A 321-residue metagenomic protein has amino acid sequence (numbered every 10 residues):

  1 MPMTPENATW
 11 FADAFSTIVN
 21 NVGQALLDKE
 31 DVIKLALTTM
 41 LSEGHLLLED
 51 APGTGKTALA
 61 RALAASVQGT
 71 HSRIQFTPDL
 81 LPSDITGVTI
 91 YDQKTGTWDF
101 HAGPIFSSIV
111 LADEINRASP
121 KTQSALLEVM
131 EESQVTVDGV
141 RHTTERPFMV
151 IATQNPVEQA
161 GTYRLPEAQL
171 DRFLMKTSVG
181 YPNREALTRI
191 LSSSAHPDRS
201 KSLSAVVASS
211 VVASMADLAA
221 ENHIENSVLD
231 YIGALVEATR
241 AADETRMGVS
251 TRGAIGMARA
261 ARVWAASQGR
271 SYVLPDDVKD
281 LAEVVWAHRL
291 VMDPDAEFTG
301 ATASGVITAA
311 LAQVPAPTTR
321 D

Functional and structural regions predicted by a protein language model:
P2, A241-D321: C-terminal engagement/docking regions of AAA+ P-loop ATPases
A8-A51: Pre-Walker A (pre-P-loop) alpha-helix and adjacent loop at the N terminus of AAA/AAA+ ATPase modules, a conserved
K34-T38, Y91-L111, V140: Conserved alpha-helical scaffold flanking the Walker A/P-loop in AAA+ ATPase domains
L37-T77: Walker A/P-loop
D50, D113-E114, A125: Walker B catalytic acidic pair
A51, I85, T153: P-loop (Walker A) phosphate-binding loop of NTP-binding proteins
S66-K94: AAA+/P-loop NTPase substrate/partner-engagement loops
D92-T97, A118-T122, M130-N222, R262-S267: Canonical AAA+ ATPase core
